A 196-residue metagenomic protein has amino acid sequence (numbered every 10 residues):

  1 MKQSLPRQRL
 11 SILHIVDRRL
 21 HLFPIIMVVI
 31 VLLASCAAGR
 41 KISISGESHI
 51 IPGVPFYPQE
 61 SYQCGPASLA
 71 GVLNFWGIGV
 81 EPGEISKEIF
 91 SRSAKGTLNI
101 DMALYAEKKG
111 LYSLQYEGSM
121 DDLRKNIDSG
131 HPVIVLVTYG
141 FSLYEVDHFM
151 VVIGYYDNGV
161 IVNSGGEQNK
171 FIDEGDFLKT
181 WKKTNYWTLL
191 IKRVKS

Functional and structural regions predicted by a protein language model:
M1-C36: Sec-dependent bacterial lipoprotein signal peptides
M27, V31-K95, N99, M120 (+3 more regions): Active-site-adjacent structural segments surrounding the nucleophilic cysteine of cysteine proteases and isopeptidases
A37-R40, I153-S196: Noncatalytic regulatory segments and standalone regulatory/sensor domains
G71-G79, E88-R92, Y105-Y112, N126-G130 (+1 more regions): Structured segments of extracytoplasmic/periplasmic soluble domains in secreted or envelope-associated proteins
M102: Compact soluble domain cores
Y112, Y116-G165, K170-F171: Active-site-adjacent substructure of cysteine-protease-like catalytic cores
